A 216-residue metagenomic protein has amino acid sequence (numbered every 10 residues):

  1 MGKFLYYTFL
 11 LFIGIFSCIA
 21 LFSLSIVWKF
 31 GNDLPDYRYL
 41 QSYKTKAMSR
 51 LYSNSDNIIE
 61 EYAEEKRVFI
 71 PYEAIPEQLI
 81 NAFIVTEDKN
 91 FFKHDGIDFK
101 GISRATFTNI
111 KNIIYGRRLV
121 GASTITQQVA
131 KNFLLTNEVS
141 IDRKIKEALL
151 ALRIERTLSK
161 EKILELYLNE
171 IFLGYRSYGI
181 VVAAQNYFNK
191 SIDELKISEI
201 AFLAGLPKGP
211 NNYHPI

Functional and structural regions predicted by a protein language model:
M1-L51, N90: N-terminal type II signal-anchor transmembrane helix that functions as the membrane-insertion/stop-transfer segment
C18-F22, I26, N112, E155 (+1 more regions): Membrane-water interface at transmembrane helix exits
K29-I80: Terminal hydrophobic membrane-targeting helix
Y43, Y62-A63, D95-K100, I141-I145: Short, glycine-/polar-rich solvent-exposed loops and beta-turns at beta-strand/coil boundaries
M48-S53, I58-Y62, P71, A82-V85 (+4 more regions): Soluble periplasmic/extracytoplasmic beta-strand elements of cell-envelope proteins
I58, R67, K89-F91, N109 (+2 more regions): Solvent-exposed loop/turn segments at secondary-structure junctions within structured extracellular/periplasmic domains
P71-I125, Y178-F188, D193-I200: Flexible, acidic/glycine-enriched loop-and-adjacent beta/alpha segments that face the extracytoplasmic/periplasmic side
G116-I216: Non-catalytic, structured segments within soluble enzyme domains
